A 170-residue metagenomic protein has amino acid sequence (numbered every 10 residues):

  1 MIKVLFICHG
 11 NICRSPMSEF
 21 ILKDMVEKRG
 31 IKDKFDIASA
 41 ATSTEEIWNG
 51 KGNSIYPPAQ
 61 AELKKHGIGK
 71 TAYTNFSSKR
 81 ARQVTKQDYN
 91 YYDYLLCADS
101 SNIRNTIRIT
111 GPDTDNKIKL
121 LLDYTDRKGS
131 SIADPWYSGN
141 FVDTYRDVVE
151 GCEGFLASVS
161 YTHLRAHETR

Functional and structural regions predicted by a protein language model:
M1-Y91: Conserved active-site segments centered on acidic
C8-N11, L96, V148: Hydrophobic structural packing positions in well-ordered secondary structure
K23-E27, G111, S160: A general structural signal for alpha-helical elements within enzymatic catalytic domains
T42, W136, A166: Hydrophobic pocket-lining residues within nucleotide cofactor-binding pockets
A81-N140: Glycine/proline-rich loop-helix segments at beta-alpha junctions forming the active-site rim of enzyme cores
V142-V149: Short amphipathic alpha-helical segments with heptad-repeat character
E150-Y161: A charged, well-structured terminal subsegment
T162-T169: Conserved small/polar residues in nucleotide/adenosyl-binding loops
